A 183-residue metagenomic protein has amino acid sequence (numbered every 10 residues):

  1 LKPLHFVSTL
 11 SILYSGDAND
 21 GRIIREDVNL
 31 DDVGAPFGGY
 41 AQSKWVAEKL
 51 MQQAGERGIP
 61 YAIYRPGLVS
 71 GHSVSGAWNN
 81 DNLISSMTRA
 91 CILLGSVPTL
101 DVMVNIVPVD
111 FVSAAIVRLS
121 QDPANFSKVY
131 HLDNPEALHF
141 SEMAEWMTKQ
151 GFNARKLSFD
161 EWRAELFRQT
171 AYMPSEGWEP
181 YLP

Functional and structural regions predicted by a protein language model:
L1-G39, A62, S73-S75: Conserved Rossmann-fold NAD(P)-dependent oxidoreductase catalytic core, especially the SDR/UDP-sugar
V28-D31, S85-P98: A short C-terminal helix-loop "cap" of Rossmann-like NAD(P)-dependent dehydrogenase/epimerase domains
G38, S70-D81, P98-D110: Glycine-rich "substrate-gating" loop/helix at the edge of Rossmann-like oxidoreductase active sites
Y40-K44: Active-site YXXXK catalytic motif of short-chain dehydrogenase/reductase
E48-G76: Conserved beta-loop-beta element that borders a ligand/cofactor-binding pocket
H72-I84, L119-Y130: Glycine/proline-rich active-site loop of Rossmann-fold NAD(P)-dependent oxidoreductases
F111-R118: C-terminal helical subdomain
R118-P183: Mid/C-terminal beta-alpha module of Rossmann-like enzyme folds, strongest in SDR-family dehydrogenases/epimerases
